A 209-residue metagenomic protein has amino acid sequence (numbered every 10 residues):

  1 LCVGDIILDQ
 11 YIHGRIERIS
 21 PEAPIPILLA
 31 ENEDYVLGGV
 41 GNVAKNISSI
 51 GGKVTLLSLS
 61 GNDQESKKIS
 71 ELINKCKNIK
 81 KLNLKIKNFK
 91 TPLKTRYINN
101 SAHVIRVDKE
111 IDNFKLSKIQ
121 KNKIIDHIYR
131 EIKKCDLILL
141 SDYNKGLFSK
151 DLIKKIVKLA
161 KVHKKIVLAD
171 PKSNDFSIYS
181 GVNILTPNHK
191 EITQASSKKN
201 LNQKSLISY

Functional and structural regions predicted by a protein language model:
L1-G4, T55, E131, I184: Hydrophobic, aliphatic-enriched repeat segments that assemble into extended interaction scaffolds in large eukaryotic
L1-V3, R106, D136-L139, L168 (+1 more regions): Structural motif
G4, S58-G61, P171: Short beta-strand/turn micro-motifs composed of small residues that flank or help shape donor/cofactor-binding pockets
I6, Y143: Active-site metal-binding loops of divalent metal-dependent hydrolases
D9-L139: Conserved N-terminal subdomain of the carbohydrate kinase-like
G61, D142, H189: Residues that line or immediately flank small-molecule/substrate-binding pockets and catalytic motifs
N62-Q64, N144-L147: Gly/Ser/Thr-rich loops at beta-strand to alpha-helix junctions that form or flank small-molecule/cofactor-binding
G146, K150-Y209: Conserved phosphate/ATP/ADP-binding segment of small-molecule kinases
